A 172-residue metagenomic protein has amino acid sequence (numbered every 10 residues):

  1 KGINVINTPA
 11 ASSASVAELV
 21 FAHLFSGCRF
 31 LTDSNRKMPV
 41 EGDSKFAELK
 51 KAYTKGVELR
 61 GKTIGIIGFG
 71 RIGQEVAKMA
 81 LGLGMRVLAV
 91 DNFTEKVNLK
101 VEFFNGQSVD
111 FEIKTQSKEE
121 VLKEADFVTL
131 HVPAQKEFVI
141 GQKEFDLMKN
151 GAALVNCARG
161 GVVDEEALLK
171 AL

Functional and structural regions predicted by a protein language model:
G2-A11, A158: Short beta->alpha connector loops at strand-helix junctions that form conserved, small/polar/Pro-enriched
G2-I3, M85, N150-A152: A short helix->loop->beta-strand "cap" motif at the edges of active sites that frequently abuts
T8-T63: Phosphate-binding beta-alpha-beta segment of Rossmann-like dinucleotide-binding domains, i.e., the NAD(P)
F69-G70: Glycine-rich Rossmann-fold phosphate-binding loop(s) that bind the pyrophosphate of adenine dinucleotide cofactors
G73-Q74: N-terminal Rossmann-fold NAD(P) dinucleotide-binding loop
A77, L81, L172: Gly/Ala-rich phosphate-binding loop of Rossmann-like dinucleotide-binding domains, activating on the conserved
V87-V90: Short beta-strand "acidic-cap" motif of Rossmann-like dinucleotide-binding folds
F93-L172: Rossmann-like adenosine-cofactor binding region
